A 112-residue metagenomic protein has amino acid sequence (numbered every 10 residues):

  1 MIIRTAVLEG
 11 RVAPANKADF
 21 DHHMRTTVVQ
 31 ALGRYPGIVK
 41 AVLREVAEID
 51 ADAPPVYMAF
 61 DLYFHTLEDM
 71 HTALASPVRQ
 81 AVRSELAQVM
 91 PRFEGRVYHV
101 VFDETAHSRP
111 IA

Functional and structural regions predicted by a protein language model:
M1-M58, Y63-L74, R96-A112: Short S/T/G/P-rich N-terminal loop/turn motif that feeds into the first structured element of a domain
V78-Y98: C-terminal structural segments of small proteins and small subunits
